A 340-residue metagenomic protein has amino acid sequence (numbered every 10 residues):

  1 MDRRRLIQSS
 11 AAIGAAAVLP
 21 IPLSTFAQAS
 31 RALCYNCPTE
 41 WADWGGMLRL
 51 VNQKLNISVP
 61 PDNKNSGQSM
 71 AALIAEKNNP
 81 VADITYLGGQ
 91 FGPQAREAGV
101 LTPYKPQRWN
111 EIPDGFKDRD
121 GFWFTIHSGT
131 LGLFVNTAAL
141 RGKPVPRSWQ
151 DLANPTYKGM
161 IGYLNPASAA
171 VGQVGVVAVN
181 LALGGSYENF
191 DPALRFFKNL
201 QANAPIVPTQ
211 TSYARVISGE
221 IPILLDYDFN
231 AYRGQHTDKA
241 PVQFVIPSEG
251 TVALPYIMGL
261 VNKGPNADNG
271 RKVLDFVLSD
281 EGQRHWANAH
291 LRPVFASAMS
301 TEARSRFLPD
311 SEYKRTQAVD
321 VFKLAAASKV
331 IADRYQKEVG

Functional and structural regions predicted by a protein language model:
R5-T25: N-terminal export signals
Q28-P93: Early extracytoplasmic/lumenal segment of secretory-pathway proteins
C37-G45, V81-E220: Extracytoplasmic ligand-binding site segments that recognize negatively charged/polar headgroups
D43, G159-S168, V277-S300: Periplasmic-binding protein-like
Q90-R96, I217, P222-P241: A ligand-binding cleft/hinge motif common to bilobed small-molecule-binding domains
E111, L194-N199, P205, D238-N262 (+1 more regions): Periplasmic-binding protein-like
F134-A139, N180-A182, L254-A267, H285-W286: A bilobed periplasmic-binding-protein/Venus flytrap-type ligand-binding module shared by bacterial periplasmic
Q283-G340: C-terminal capping/gating helix-and-loop segments adjacent to ligand/active sites or protein-protein/ligand interfaces
